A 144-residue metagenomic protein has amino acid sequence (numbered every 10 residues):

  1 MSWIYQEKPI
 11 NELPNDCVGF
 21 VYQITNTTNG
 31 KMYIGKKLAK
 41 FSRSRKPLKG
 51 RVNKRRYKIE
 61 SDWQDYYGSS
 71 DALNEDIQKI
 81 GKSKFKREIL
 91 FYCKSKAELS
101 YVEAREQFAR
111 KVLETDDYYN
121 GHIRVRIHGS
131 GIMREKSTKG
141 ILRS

Functional and structural regions predicted by a protein language model:
M1-K139: Structure-specific nucleic-acid interaction/processing domains
